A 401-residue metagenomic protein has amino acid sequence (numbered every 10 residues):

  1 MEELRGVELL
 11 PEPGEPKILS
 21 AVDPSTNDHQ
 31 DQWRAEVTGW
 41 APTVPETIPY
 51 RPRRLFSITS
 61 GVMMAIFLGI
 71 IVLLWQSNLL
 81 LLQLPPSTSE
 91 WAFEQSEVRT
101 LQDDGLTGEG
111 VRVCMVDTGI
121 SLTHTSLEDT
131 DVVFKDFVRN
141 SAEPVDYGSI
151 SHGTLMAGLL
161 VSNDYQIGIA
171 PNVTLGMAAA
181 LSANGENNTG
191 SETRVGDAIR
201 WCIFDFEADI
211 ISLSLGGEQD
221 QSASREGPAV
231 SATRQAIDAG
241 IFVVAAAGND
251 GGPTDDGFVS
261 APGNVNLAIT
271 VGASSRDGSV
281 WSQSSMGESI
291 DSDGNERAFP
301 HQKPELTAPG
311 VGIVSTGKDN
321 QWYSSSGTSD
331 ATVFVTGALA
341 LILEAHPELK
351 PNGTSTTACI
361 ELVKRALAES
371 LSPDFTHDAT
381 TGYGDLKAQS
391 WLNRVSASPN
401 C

Functional and structural regions predicted by a protein language model:
M1-E36: N-terminal targeting leaders characterized by basic, low-complexity, disordered sequences that direct proteins
E2-G14, E46-R51, T118, E143-Q221 (+6 more regions): Subtilisin-like peptidase catalytic core
E2-L4, L181-L267, H301, K318-A331 (+1 more regions): Substrate-binding/access-modulating region of protease and related hydrolase catalytic domains
P42-G61, L80-C114, R139-S149, W281-S284 (+2 more regions): N-terminal domain-start motif of subtilase-like serine proteases
I58-W75: Hydrophobic membrane-insertion alpha-helices, especially the h-region of bacterial N-terminal signal peptides
L101-V113, I120-V133, P144-S191, D238 (+4 more regions): Subtilisin-like serine protease catalytic core
D117, S260-E344: Extracellular S/T/G-rich loop segment that most often corresponds to the catalytic His/Ser-adjacent loop
A178-L181, G310-T381, W391: Hydrolase catalytic cores
